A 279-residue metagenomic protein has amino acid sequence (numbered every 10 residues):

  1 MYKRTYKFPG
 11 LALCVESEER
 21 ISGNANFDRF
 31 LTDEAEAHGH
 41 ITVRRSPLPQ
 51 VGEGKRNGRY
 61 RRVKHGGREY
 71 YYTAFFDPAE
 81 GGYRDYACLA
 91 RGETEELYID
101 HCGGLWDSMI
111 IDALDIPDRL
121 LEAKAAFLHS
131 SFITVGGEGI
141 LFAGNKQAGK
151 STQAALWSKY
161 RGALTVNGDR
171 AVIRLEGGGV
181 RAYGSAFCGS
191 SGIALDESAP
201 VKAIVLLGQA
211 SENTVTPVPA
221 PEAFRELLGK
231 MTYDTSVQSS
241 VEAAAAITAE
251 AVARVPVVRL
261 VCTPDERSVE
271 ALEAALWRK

Functional and structural regions predicted by a protein language model:
M1-K146, L156-V166, A171-K279: A noncatalytic interaction/capping subdomain that flanks phosphate/NTP-handling catalytic cores
A148-K150: Conserved glycine(s) of the Walker
Q153: Hydrophobic positions on the alpha1 helix immediately C-terminal to the Walker A/P-loop
